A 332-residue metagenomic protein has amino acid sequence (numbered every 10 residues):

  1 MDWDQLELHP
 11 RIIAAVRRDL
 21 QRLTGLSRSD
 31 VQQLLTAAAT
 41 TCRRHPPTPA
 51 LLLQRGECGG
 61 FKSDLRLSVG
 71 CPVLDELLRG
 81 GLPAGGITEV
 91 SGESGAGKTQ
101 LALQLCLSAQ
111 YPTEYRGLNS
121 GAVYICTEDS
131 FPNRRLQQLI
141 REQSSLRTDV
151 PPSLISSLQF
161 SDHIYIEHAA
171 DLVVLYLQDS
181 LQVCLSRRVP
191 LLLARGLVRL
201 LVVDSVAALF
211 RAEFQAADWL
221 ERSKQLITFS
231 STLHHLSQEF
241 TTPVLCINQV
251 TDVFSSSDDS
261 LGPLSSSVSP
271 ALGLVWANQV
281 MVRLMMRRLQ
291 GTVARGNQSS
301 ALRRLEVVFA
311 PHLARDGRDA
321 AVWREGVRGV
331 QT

Functional and structural regions predicted by a protein language model:
W3-V16, L175: Short, intrinsically disordered, charge-balanced linker/junction segments flanking boundaries in proteins
P10-R11, A15, D19-T24, D30-P151 (+1 more regions): The Walker A/P-loop phosphate-binding site
A37, T41-R44, G80-G81, E93 (+10 more regions): Conserved, well-folded catalytic cores of nucleic-acid-processing and energy-transducing macromolecular machines
C71, A84, T99-Q100, N133 (+5 more regions): Amphipathic alpha-helical transducer elements in NTP-driven molecular machines
T88, V123-I125, Y165-E167, L245 (+1 more regions): Hydrophobic/aromatic beta-strand patches that form the interior of the parallel beta-sheet core in alpha/beta enzyme
G95, D129-S130, D171-V173, A207-A208 (+3 more regions): Conserved beta-strand elements of beta-rich interaction domains across eukaryotes, especially beta-propellers
G117-L220: Conserved inter-motif catalytic segment of the P-loop NTP-binding fold
K224-I227, S231, H235-T332: Phosphate-binding/switch region of NTP-binding enzymes
